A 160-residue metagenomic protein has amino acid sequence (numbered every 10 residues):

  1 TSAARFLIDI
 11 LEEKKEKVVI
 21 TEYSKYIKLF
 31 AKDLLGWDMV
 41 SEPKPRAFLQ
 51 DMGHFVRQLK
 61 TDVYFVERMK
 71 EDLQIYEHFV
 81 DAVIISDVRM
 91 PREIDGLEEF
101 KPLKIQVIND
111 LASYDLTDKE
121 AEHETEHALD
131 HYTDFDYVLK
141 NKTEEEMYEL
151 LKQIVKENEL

Functional and structural regions predicted by a protein language model:
T1-L7: Glycine-rich phosphate-binding P-loop
L7, L11, L35: Active-site catalytic pocket residues across diverse enzymes, especially alpha/beta-hydrolases
E16-V80: ATP-dependent small-molecule kinase phosphotransfer cores that center on conserved nucleotide phosphate-binding segments
K17-V18, V83, K101-I105: Hydrophobic anchor at the start of a short beta-strand that flanks the dinucleotide cofactor-binding loop
R68, E98-E99, L103-L160: Small-molecule kinase domains that catalyze NTP-dependent phosphoryl transfer to phosphate-bearing small molecules
Q74-E77, I94-E98: Surface-exposed amphipathic alpha-helices with a cationic face
V83-I85, K140: Short catalytic-loop micro-motif centered on adjacent basic/acidic residues
D87-M90: Short, well-ordered beta-to-alpha junction loops that form the rim of enzyme active sites and present histidine/acidic
